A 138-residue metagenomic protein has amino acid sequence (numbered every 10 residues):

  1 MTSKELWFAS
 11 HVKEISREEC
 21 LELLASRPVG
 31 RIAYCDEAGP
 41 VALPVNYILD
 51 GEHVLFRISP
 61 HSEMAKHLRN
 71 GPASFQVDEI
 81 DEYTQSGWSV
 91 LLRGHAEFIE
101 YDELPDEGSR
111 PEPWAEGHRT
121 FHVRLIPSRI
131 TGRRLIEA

Functional and structural regions predicted by a protein language model:
M1-L24: Extreme N-terminal tail/first-helix region
M1-L6, P44-L49, V77-E82: N-terminal short leaders/motifs
R27-S59: Short beta-strand segments
H53-L55, R124, T131: General beta-strand recognition
P60-F121, P127: Short, structured beta-strand-loop surface elements
R133-L135: Short helix/loop capping segments that flank catalytic or ligand/cofactor-binding pockets
